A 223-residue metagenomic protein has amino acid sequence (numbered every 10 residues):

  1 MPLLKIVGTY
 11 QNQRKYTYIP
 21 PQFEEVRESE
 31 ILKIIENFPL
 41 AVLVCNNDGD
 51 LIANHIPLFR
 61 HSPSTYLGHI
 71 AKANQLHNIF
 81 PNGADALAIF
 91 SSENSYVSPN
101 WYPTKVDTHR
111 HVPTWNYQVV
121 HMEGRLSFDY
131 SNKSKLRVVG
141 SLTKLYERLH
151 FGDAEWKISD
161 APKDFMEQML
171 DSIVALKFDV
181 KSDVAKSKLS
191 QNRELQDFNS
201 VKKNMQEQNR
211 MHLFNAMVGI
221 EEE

Functional and structural regions predicted by a protein language model:
P2-R14, D129-E223: C-terminal edge-of-domain segments
Q13-Y66: An N-terminal domain-cap segment
L32, H111, F165-Q168: A generic local secondary-structure boundary/capping motif
E36-N37, P81, K144-R148: Short, intrinsically disordered, mixed-charge
F38-L40, G83-A86, I173: Short, surface-exposed beta-edge/turn micro-motifs
D48-D50, F59-Y66, K72-Q75, S92-Y96 (+1 more regions): Short, charged/polar surface micro-motifs in flexible loops or helix N-caps
L67, L87, E123, A175-D179: Beta-strand secondary-structure signal
K72-R137: Short, structured beta-strand-loop surface elements
